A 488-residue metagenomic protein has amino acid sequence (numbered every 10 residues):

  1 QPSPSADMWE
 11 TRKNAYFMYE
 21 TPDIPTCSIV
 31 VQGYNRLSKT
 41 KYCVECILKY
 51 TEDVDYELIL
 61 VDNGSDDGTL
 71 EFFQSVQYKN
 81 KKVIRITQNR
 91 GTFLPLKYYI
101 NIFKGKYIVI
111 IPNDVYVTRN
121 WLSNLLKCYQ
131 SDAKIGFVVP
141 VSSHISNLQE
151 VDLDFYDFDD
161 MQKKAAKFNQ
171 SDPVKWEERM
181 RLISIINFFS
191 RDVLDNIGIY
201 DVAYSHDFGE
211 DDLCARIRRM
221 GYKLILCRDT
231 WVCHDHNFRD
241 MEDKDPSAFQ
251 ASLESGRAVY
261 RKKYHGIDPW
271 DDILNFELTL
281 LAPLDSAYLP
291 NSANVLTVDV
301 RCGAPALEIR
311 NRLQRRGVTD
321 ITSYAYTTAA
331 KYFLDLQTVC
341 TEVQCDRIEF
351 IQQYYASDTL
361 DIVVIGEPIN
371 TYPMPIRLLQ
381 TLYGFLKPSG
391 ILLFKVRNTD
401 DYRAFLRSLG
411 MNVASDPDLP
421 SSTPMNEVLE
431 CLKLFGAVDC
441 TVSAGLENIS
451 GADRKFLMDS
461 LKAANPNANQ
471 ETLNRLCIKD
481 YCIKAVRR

Functional and structural regions predicted by a protein language model:
Q1-P25, A165-Q170, E242-P290, L334 (+3 more regions): Non-catalytic membrane-proximal stalk/linker segments that position and tether the catalytic domains
E45-D55, R312-R315: Short, acidic, metal-binding catalytic loop of nucleotide-sugar glycosyltransferases
D62-E71: A conserved acidic beta->alpha catalytic loop
I86-F103: Glycine-rich, basic loop-to-helix element that forms the pyrophosphate-binding segment of sugar-nucleotide handling
F93, F158, K167-D192: A recurrent flexible, glycine/aromatic-enriched loop bordering the glycosyltransferase active site that acts as
I108: Short aromatic/hydrophobic "clamp" motif used to bind/position activated sugar donors
R119-D154: Conserved donor NDP-sugar-binding/catalytic core segment of glycosyltransferases
N120-L125, M180-G198, A203-W231, C431: A short, conserved alpha-helix in the catalytic core of glycosyltransferases
